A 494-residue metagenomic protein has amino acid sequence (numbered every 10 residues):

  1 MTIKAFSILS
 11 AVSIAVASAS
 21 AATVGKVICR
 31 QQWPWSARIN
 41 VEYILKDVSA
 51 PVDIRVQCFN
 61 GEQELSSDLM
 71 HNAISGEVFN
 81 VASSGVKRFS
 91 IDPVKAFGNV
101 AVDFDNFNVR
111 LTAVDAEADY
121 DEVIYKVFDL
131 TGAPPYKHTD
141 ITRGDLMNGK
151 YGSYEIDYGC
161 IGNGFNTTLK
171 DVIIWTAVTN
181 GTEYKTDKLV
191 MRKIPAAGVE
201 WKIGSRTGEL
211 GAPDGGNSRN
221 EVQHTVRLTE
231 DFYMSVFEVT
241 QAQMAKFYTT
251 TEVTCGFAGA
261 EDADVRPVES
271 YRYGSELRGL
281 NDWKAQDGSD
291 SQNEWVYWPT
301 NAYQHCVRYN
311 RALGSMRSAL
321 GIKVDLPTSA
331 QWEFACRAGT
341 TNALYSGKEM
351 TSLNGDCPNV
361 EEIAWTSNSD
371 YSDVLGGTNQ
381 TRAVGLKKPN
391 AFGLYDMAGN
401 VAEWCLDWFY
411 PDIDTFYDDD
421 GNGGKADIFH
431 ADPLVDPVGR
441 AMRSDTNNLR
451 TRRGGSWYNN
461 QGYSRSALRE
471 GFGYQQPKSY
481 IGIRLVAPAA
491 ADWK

Functional and structural regions predicted by a protein language model:
M1-I8: Bacterial N-terminal signal peptides that target proteins for export
V12-S20: Hydrophobic h-region of N-terminal signal peptides that target proteins for export in Gram-negative bacteria
A21-D121: Long, compositionally biased, intrinsically disordered segments
D47-P51, A196-A197, V239: Short proline/glycine-enriched turn/loop motifs at strand-loop junctions of beta-rich domains
I54-V56, Q241, I483: Short beta-strand elements bearing conserved aromatic residues within extracellular beta-rich modules
D119-K193: GGW-centered surface loops in extracellular recognition modules
L169-K188, D214-V253, F257-N342, S367-D396 (+1 more regions): Short aromatic-cysteine micro-motif
R219-H224, M350, M397-K494: Surface-exposed recognition segments
